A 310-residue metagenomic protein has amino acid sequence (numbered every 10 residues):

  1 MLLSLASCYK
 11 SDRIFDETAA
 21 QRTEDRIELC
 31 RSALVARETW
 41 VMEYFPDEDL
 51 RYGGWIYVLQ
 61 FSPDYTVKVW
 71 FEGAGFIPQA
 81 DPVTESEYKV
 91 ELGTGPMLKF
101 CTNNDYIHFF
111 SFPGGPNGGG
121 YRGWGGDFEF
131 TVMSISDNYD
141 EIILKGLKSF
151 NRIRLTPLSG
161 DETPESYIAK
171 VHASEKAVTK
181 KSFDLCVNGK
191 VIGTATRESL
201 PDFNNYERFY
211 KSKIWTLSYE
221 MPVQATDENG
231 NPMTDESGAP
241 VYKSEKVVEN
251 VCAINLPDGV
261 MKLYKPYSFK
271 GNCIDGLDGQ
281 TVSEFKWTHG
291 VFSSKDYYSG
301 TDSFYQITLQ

Functional and structural regions predicted by a protein language model:
S4-S7: C-terminal motif of bacterial Sec signal peptides marking the signal peptidase cleavage site
Y9, R13-A19, S136-C186, T281-Q310: Edge beta-strand at a domain terminus
Y9-M97, E165-S166, K170-S174: Acidic/polar, low-complexity intrinsically disordered N-terminal segments immediately downstream of a Sec signal
D49-P96, I107, V191-L263: N-terminal glycine/threonine-rich, aromatic-flanked beta-hairpin/loop signature
V67-W70, M97-F100, I142-L144, K262-L263 (+2 more regions): Short hydrophobic/aromatic-rich beta-strand segments that constitute the beta-sheet cores of beta-sandwich/beta-barrel
P96-G114: Short solvent-exposed strand/turn elements
N117-I135, Y139: A recognition module on extended beta-rich or small alphabeta surfaces enriched in W/G with H and D/E
N229-Q310: Charged, long alpha-helical assembly modules
